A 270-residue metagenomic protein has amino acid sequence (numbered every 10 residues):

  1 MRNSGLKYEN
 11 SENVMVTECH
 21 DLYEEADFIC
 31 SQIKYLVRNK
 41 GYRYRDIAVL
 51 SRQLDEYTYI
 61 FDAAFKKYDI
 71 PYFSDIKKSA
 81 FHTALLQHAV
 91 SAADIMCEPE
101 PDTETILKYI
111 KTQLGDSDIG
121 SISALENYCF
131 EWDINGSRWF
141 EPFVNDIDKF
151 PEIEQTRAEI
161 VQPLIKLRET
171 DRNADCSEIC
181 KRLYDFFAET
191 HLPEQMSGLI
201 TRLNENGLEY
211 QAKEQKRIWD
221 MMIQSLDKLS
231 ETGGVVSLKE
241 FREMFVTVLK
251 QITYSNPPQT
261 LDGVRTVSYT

Functional and structural regions predicted by a protein language model:
M1-Y269: Polyanion-engaging groove/track-forming segments
